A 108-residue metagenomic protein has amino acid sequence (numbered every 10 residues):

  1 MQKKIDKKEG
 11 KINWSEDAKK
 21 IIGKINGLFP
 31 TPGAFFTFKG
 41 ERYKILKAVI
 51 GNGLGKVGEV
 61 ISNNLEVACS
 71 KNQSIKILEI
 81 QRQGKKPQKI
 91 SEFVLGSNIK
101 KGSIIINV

Functional and structural regions predicted by a protein language model:
K3-E16: Acyl-group handling in specialized metabolite and lipid biosynthesis
S15-V108: An anion-binding loop in the catalytic cleft
